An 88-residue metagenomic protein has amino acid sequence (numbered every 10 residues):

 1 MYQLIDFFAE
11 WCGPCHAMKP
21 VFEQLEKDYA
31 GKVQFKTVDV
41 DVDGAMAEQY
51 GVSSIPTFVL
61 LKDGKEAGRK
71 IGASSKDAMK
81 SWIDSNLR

Functional and structural regions predicted by a protein language model:
M1-Q3, F8-W11, S54: Short pre-active-site segment immediately N-terminal to redox-active cysteine/selenocysteine motifs in thiol-based
F7, F22, E26, A30-G44: Thiol-based oxidoreductase modules, predominantly thioredoxin-like and allied folds used for disulfide exchange
F7, Q24-K27, E48, D63-E66 (+1 more regions): A structural signal for the main folded, soluble domain(s) of proteins
F7-V21: Conserved redox-active cysteine motifs that mediate thiol-disulfide chemistry, especially di-cysteine Cys-X(1-2)-Cys
K36, D41, M46, V59 (+2 more regions): Short, internal strand/loop/helix patches that form the active-site neighborhood or redox-interaction surface
Y50-V59: Structural micro-motif
L60-R88: Non-catalytic, surface beta->alpha helical segment in thiol-disulfide oxidoreductase systems
